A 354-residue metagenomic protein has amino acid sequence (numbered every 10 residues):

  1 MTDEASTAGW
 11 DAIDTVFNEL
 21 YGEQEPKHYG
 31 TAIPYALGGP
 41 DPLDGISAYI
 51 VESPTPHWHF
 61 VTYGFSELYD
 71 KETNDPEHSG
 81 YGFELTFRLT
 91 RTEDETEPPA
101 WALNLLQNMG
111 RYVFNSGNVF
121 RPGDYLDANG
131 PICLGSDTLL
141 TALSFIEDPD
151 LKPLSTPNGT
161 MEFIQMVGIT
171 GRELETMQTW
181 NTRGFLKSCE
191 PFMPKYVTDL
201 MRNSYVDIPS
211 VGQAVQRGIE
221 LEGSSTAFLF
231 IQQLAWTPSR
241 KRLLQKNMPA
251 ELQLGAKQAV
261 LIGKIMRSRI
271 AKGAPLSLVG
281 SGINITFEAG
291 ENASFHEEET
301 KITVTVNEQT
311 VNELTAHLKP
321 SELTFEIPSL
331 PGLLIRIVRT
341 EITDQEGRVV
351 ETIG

Functional and structural regions predicted by a protein language model:
M1-Y29: Polar/acidic, low-complexity leader/linker segments enriched in S/T/G and N/D
D3, T7, D75-P76, P99: Alpha-solenoid helical-repeat scaffolds
E4-A8, A12, N104, W180 (+1 more regions): Alpha-helix boundary/N-cap detector
D11, T15, E19, N104 (+3 more regions): Charged/polar, solvent-exposed surface patches and flexible loops
N18-E19, P26-L89, R121-R267, A271-P275: Aromatic/basic-lined ligand-recognition segments that form π-stacking hydrophobic pockets flanked by Lys/Arg to engage
K71-E95, L333-G354: Short acidic, glycine/tyrosine-flanked loop/strand segments centered on an H-E-D-like triad
F87-P122: Compact, glycine/acidic-enriched structural inserts
F230-G354: Long C-terminal appendages of very large multidomain proteins
